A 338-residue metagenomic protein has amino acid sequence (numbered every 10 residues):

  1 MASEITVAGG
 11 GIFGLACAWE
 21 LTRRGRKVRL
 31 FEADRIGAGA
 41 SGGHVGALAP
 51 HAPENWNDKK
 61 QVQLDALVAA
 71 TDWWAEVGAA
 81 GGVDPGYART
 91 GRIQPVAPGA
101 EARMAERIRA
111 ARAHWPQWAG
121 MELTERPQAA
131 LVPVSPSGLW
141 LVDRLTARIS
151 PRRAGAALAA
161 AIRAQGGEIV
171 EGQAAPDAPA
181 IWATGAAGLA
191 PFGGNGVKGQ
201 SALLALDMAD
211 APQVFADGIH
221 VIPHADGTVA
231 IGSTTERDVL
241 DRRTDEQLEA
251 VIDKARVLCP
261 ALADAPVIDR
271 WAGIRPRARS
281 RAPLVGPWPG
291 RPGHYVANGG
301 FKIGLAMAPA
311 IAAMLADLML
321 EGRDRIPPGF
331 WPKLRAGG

Functional and structural regions predicted by a protein language model:
S3-R29: N-terminal Rossmann-like FAD-binding beta1-loop-alpha1 element of flavoenzymes
T6-A8, F31, P176-A187, A312: Short hydrophobic core segments
G11-I12, R35, K302: Residue-level detector of alpha-helix initiation sites
A16-R24, G46-A47, A52, P85-Y87 (+1 more regions): Active-site substrate-recognition segment that forms the wall of the catalytic cavity or substrate channel
R23-G42: Glycine-rich FAD pyrophosphate-binding loop
G46-A129: Dinucleotide-binding Rossmann-like beta1-alpha1 core, especially the glycine-rich loop that anchors the ADP
G138-A175, P179: Helical element adjacent to the flavin cofactor pocket in flavoenzyme catalytic cores
P266-G338: C-terminal catalytic lobe of FAD-dependent flavoproteins
